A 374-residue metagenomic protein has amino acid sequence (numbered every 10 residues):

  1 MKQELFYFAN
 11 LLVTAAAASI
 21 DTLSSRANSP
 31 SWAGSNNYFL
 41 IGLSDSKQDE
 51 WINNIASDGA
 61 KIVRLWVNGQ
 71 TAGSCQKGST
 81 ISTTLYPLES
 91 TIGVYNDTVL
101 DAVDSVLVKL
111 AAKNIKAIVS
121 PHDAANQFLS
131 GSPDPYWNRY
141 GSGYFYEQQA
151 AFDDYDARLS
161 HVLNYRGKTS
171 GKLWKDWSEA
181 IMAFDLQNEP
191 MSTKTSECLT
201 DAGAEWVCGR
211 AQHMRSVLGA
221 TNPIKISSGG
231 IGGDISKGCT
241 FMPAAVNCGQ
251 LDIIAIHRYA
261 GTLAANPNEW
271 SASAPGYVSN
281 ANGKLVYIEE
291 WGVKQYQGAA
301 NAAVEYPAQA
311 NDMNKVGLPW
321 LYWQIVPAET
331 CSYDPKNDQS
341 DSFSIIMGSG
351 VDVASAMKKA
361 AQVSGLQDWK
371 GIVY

Functional and structural regions predicted by a protein language model:
M1-T22: Fungal secretory targeting signals
I20-L251, M313-P319, A328-E329, I346-G348 (+1 more regions): Active-site mouth of glycoside hydrolases
A102, A204, N268-S273, N301-A308: Charged helix-capping and loop-helix junction motifs
N188, H257, E289-E290: Active-site flanking residues adjacent to catalytic metal/cofactor-binding acidic residues
S192, G233-S236, G261-L263, K294-Y296: Active-site environment of divalent metal-dependent phosphoester hydrolases
T195-D201, N266, Q297-N301: Short, solvent-exposed loop/turn segments at secondary-structure boundaries
G261-Y277: Substrate-binding surface in catalytic domains of secreted glycosidases
A281-Y374: Substrate-binding cleft of secreted/luminal carbohydrate-active enzymes
